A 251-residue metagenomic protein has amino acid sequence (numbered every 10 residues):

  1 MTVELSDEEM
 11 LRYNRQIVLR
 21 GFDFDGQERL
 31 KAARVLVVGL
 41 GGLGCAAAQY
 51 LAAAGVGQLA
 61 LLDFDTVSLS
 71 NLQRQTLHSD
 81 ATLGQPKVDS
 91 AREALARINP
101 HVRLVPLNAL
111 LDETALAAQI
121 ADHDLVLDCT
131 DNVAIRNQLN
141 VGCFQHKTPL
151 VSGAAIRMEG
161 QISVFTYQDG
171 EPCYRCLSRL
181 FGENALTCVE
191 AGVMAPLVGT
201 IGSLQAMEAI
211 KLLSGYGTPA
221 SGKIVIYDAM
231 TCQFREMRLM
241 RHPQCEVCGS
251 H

Functional and structural regions predicted by a protein language model:
M1-H251: Adenine nucleotide-associated cytosolic modules
